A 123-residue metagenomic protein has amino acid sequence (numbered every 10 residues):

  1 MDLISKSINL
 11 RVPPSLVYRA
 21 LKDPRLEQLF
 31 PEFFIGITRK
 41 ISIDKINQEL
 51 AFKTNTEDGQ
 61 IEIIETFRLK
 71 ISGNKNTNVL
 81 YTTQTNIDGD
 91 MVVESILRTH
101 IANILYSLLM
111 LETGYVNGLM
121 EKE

Functional and structural regions predicted by a protein language model:
M1-I35: Hydrophobic ligand-binding cavity/cleft-lining segments
Y18-L21, T54, H100: Tryptophan-centric aromatic hotspots in well-structured domains and transmembrane helices
L29-M91, A102, Y106: Hydrophobic-ligand binding "helix-grip"
Q84-E123: A conserved amphipathic terminal alpha-helix motif
